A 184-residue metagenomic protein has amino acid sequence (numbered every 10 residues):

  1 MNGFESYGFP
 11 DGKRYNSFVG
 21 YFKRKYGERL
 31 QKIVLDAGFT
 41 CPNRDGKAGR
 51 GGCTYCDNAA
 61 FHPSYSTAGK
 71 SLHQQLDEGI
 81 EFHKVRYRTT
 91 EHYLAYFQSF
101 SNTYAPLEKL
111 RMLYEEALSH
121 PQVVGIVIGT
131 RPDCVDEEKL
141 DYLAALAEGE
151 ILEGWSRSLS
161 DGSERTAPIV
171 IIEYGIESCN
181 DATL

Functional and structural regions predicted by a protein language model:
M1-T54, N58-L94: N-terminal [4Fe-4S]-dependent radical SAM core
G3-E5, Y114-I126, D133-E137: Basic, amphipathic N-terminal segments that precede the first structured/catalytic domain
C53, Y142-A147, D181-T183: Extended, folded domain segments that form the structural surfaces/walls around functional sites
A59-G79, H83-L107, Q122-V135, E153 (+1 more regions): Core AdoMet radical
L107-E115, D136-A147: Distinct, well-ordered alpha-helical segments
H120, G149-E150: Acidic-histidine catalytic/liganding microenvironments
S160, E164: Short Gly/Ser/Thr- and charged-rich N-terminal loops/segments that act as flexible capping/hinge elements
